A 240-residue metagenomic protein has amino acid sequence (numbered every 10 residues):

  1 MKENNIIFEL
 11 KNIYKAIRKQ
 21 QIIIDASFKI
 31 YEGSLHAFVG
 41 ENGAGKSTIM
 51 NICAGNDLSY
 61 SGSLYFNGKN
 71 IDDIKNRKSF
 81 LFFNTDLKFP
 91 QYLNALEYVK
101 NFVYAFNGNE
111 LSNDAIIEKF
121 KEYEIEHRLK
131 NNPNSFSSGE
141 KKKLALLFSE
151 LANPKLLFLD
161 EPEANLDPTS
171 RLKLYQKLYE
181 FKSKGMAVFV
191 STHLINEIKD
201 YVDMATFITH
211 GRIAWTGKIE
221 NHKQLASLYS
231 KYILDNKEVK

Functional and structural regions predicted by a protein language model:
V39-E41: The feature captures the beta-strand-to-loop junction immediately N-terminal to the Walker
A54: Helix-to-loop junction immediately C-terminal to a conserved catalytic motif
G62-N76, W215: Conserved ABC transporter NBD signature motif
Y92-N107: Q-loop/switch helix immediately C-terminal to the Walker
K100, N113-R128: Conserved ABC ATPase "signature" region
N132-F136: Conserved ABC ATPase signature
L157-E161: Catalytic Walker B motif of ABC-type/P-loop ATPase nucleotide-binding domains
